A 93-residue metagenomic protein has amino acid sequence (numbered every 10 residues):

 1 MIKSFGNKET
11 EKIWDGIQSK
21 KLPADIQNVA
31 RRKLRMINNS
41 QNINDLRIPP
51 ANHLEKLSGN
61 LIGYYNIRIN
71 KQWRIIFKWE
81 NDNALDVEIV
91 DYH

Functional and structural regions predicted by a protein language model:
M1-I69, E80-H93: Basic, Lys/Arg-enriched alpha-helical interface segments
F77: Catalytic-pocket segment enriched in acidic/His residues
